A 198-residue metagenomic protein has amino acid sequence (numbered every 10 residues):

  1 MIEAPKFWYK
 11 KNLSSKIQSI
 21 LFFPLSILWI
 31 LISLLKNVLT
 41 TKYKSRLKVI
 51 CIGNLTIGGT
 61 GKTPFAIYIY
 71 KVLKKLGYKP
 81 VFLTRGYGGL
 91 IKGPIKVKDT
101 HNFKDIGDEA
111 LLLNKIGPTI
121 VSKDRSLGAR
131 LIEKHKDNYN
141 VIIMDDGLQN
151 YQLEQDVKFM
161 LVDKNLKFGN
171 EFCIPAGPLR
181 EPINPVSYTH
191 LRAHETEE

Functional and structural regions predicted by a protein language model:
M1-Y9, N54, G59-T60: Membrane-proximal helical "anchor" segments flanking the first transmembrane region of inner-membrane enzymes
E3-L47: A transmembrane-helix-recognition feature enriched in membrane-embedded lipid enzymes and envelope glyco-/phospholipid
P24, R46-K48, E109, V157-K158: A generic secondary-structure signal marking the coil-to-beta-strand transition
K36-T40, Y70, R130-K134: Generic structural signal for well-ordered alpha-helical scaffold segments
T41-G88, G93-P94: Walker A (P-loop) phosphate-binding motif
K75, K115-I116: Residues at alpha-helix termini
G89-N114, I120-R192: Phosphate/Mg2+-binding loops and adjacent switch elements in nucleotide/diphosphate-handling enzyme cores
E197-E198: Single conserved hydrophobic/aromatic residue that forms the stacking wall/gate of nucleotide- or nucleobase-binding
